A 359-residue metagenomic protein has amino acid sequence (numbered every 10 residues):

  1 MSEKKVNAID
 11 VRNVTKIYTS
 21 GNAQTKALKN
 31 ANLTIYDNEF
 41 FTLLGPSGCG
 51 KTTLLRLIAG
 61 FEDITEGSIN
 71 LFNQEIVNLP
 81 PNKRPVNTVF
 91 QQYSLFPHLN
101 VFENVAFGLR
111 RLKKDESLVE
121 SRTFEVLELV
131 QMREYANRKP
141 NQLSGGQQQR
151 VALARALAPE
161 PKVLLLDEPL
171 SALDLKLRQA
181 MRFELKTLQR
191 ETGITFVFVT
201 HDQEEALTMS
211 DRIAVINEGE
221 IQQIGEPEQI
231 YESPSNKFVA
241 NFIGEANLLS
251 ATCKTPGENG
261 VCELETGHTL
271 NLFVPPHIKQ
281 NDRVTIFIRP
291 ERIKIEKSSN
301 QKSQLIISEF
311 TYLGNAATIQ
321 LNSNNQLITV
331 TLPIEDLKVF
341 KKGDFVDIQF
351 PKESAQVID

Functional and structural regions predicted by a protein language model:
D10, T34, N70, D347-Q349: ABC ATPase nucleotide-binding domain
L44-P46: The feature captures the beta-strand-to-loop junction immediately N-terminal to the Walker
A59: Helix-to-loop junction immediately C-terminal to a conserved catalytic motif
T65-S68, L118, E218, S250: Conserved coupling/switch loops of ABC nucleotide-binding domains, chiefly the family-specific signature
G67-E75: Conserved ABC transporter NBD signature motif
P81-Q91, L95-F238: ABC ATPase nucleotide-binding domains
A246, P256-D359: Non-catalytic connector elements of ABC transporters
